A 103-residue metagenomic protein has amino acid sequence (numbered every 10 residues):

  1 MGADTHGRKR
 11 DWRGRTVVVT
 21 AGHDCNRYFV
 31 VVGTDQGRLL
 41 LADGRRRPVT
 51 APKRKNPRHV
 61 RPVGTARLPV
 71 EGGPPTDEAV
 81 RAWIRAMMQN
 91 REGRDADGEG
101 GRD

Functional and structural regions predicted by a protein language model:
M1-R13, T20, V31-D103: Ferredoxin-like alpha/beta domains used as RNA- or RNAP-binding modules
G22-C25: Short, charged beta-turn/beta-strand-edge "cap" motif at the junction between a beta-strand and an adjacent loop
